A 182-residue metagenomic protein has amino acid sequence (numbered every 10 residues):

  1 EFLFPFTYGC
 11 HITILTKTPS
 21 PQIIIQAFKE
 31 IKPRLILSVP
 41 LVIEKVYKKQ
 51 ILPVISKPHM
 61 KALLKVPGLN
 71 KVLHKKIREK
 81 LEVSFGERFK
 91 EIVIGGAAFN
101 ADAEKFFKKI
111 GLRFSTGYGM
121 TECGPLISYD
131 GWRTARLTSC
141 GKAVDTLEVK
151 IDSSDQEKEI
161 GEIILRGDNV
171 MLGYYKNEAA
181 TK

Functional and structural regions predicted by a protein language model:
E1-E79: Conserved AMP-binding/adenylation subdomain of ANL enzymes
I36, L73-K182: Conserved AMP-binding/adenylate-forming
